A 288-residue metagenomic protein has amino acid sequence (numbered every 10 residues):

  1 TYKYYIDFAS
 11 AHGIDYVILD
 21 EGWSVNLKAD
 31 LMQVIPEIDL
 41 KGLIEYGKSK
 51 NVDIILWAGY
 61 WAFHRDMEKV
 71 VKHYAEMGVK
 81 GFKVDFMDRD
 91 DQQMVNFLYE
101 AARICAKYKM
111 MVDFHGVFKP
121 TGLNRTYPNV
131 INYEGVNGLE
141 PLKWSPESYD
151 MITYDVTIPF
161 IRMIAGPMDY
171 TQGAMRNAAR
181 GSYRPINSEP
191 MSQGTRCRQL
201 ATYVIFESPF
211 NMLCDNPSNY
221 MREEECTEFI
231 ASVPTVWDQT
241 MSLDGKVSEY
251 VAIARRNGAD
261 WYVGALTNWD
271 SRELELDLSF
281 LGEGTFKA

Functional and structural regions predicted by a protein language model:
T1-F8, H12: An acidic-aromatic substrate-binding cleft motif
G13-L19: Core alpha-helical transmembrane segments of integral membrane proteins
D20-T195: Aromatic- and carboxylate-enriched substrate-binding clefts and catalytic-loop regions of carbohydrate-active enzymes
G22-V25, P120, Y220-C226, W269-R272 (+1 more regions): Active/binding-pocket-proximal capping segment
W23-S24, W61, K119, M175 (+4 more regions): Short, glycine-/Ser/Thr-/acidic-enriched flexible segments
I35-D39, E45, T235-S248, G264: Extended hydrophobic/aromatic segments used for targeting, binding, or gating
C197-L243: Catalytic cores of secreted or luminal carbohydrate-active enzymes
V247-G282: Carbohydrate-binding surface patches
